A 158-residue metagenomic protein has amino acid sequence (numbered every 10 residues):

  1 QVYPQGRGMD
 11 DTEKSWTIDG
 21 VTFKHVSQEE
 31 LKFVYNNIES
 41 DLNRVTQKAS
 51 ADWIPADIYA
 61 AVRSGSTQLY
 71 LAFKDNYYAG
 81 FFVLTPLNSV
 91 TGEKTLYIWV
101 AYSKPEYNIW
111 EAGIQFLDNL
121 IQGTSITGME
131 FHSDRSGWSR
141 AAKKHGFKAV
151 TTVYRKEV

Functional and structural regions predicted by a protein language model:
Y3-W53: Short amphipathic alpha-helix that is part of the acyltransferase structural core
P4, D10, F131-V158: Active-site/acyl-donor-binding loops of N-acyltransferases
G20, T95, T151: A residue-level signal for beta-strand positions that form part of recognition/binding surfaces within mature
K48-T67: Active-site rim helix/loop that mediates acceptor-substrate recognition in acyltransferases
S64-Y107: Conserved donor-binding loop and adjoining core beta-sheet/short helix segment in diverse acyl/aminoacyl transferases
T91-H145: Acyl-donor binding region in acyl/amide transferases
